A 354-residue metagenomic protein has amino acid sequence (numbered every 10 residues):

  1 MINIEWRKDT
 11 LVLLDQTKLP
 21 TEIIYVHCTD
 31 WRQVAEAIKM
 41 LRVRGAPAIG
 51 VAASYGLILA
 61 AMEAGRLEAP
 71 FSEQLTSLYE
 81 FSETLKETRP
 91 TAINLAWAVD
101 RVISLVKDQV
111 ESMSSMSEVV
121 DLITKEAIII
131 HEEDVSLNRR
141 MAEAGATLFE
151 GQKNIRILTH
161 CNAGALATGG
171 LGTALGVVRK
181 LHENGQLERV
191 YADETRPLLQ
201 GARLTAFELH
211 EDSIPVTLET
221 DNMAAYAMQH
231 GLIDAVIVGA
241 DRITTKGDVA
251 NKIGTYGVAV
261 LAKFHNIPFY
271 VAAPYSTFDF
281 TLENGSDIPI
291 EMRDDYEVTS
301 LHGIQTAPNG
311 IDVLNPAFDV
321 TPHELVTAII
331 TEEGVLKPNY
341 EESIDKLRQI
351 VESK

Functional and structural regions predicted by a protein language model:
I2-M113: Long amphipathic alpha-helical segments
L14, A52, A96-A98, L158-N162 (+3 more regions): Short beta-strand segments
V26-R42, T76, T147-G151, I155-T159 (+1 more regions): Short, hydrophobic/aliphatic alpha-helical segments
H27, W31-V34, A46, G50 (+14 more regions): Generic structural signal for well-ordered, non-membrane alpha-helical segments in soluble metabolic enzymes
M40-G56, R89, N94-L95, N162-G170 (+1 more regions): Conserved phosphate/anionic-ligand binding catalytic regions in large, soluble enzymes, centered on
N94-R156, Q186-E188, A192-V236: Ligand-binding beta-strand-loop-alpha-helix segment within the catalytic cores of soluble metabolic enzymes
G172-E183, A259: Histidine-anchored nucleotide/phosphate-binding helix
L187, E194-K354: Conserved phosphate- and dinucleotide-binding cores of soluble alpha/beta proteins, encompassing both enzyme active
